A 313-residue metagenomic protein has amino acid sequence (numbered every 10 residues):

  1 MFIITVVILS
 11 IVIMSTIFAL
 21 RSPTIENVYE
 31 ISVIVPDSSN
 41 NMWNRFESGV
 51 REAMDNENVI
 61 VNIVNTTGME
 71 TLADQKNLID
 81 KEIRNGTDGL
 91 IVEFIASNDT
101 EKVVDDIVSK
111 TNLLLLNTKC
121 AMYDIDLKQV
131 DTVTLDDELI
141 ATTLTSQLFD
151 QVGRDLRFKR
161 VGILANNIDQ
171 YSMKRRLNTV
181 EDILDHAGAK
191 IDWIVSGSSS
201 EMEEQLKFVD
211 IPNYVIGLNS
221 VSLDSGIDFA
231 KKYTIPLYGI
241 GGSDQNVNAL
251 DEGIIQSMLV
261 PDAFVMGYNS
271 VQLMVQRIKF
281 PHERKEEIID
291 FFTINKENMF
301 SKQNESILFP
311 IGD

Functional and structural regions predicted by a protein language model:
F2-I17: Hydrophobic membrane-insertion alpha-helices, especially the h-region of bacterial N-terminal signal peptides
S32-S48, A53, N62-L72, I95-S97 (+1 more regions): Extracytoplasmic "Venus flytrap"
M42-E57, I140-L144, I168-A189, M266 (+1 more regions): Short, solvent-exposed amphipathic alpha-helices that sit in or adjacent to ligand/effector-binding or catalytic
N62-R84, D192-D210: Structural motif
F94-S109, L113, I194-V247: Hydrophobic alpha-helical
D99-L139, S243-D251: Flexible loop/hinge segments that line or gate small-molecule binding clefts
D131-F158, G242, N246, P261-K279: Hydrophobic alpha-helical segments within soluble ligand-binding/sensing domains
V265, N269-D313: Hinge/cleft segment of the Venus flytrap/periplasmic-binding protein
